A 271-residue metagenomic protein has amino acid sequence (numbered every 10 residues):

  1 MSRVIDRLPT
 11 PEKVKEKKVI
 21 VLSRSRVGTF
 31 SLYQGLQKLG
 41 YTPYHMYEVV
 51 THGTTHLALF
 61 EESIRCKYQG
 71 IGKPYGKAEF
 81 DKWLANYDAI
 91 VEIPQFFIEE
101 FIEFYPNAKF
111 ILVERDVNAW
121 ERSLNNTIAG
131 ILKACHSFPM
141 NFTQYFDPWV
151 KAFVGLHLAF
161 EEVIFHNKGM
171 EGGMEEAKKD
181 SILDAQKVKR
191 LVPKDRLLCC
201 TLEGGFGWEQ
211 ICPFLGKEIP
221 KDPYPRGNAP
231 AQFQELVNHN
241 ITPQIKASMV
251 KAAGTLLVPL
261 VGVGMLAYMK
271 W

Functional and structural regions predicted by a protein language model:
M1-K77: PAPS-dependent sulfotransferase catalytic core
T29-F30, P94-F101, W120-E121, G207-I211: Short, well-ordered alpha-helical microsegments
Y44, K109-I111, L198-C200: Hydrophobic/aromatic beta-strand patches that form the interior of the parallel beta-sheet core in alpha/beta enzyme
E61-F101: Conserved nucleotide-sensing/catalytic segment adjacent to the nucleotide-binding pocket in NTP-handling enzymes
F104-N126, I211: Conserved phosphate-donor/acceptor-positioning beta-strand/loop module used by diverse small-molecule
R122-L202: PAPS-dependent sulfotransferase catalytic domain
E209-I245: Juxtamembrane amphipathic/hinge helix adjacent to a transmembrane helix
P243-W271: Terminal signal-anchor or tail-anchor transmembrane helices that tether membrane-associated enzymes to cellular
